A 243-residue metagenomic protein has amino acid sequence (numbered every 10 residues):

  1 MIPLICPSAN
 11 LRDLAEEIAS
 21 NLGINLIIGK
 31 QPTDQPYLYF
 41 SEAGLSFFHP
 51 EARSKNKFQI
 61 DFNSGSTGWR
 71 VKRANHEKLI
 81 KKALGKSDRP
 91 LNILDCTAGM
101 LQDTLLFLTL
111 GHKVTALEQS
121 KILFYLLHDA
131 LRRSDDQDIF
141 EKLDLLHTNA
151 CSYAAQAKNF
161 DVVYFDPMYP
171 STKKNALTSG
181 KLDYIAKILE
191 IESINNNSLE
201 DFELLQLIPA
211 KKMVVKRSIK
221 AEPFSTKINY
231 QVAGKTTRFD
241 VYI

Functional and structural regions predicted by a protein language model:
M1-I93, L101, T109: S-adenosyl-L-methionine
Y39, Y164-F165, V215: Redox-cofactor binding/interface segments in oxidoreductases and associated redox assembly factors
N92, H112-K113, K142, K211-K212: Residues at the starts of beta-strands that form the adenosine-phosphate
I93-L106, F160-A176: Conserved proline-anchored active-site loop of SAM-dependent methyltransferases that bridges a beta-strand
L117-F165: S-adenosyl-L-methionine
H128, K158-N159, N175-T178, T226-I228: Short amphipathic alpha-helical segments
M168-D201: Mobile active-site "lid"/loop adjacent to the S-adenosyl-L-methionine
N197-I243: Conserved Class I SAM-dependent methyltransferase catalytic core
